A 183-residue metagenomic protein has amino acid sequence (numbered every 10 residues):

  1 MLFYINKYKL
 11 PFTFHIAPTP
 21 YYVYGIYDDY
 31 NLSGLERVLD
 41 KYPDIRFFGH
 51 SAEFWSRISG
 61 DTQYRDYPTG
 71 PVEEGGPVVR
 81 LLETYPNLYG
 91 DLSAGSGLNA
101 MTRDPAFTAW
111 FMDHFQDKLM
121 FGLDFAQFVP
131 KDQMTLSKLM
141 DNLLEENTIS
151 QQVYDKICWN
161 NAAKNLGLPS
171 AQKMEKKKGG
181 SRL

Functional and structural regions predicted by a protein language model:
M1-F121: Catalytic pocket-lining loop regions of alpha/beta-barrel enzymes, especially the amidohydrolase/enolase/GH5 lineages
F115-M120, A126-L183: Mid-to-C-terminal alpha-helical segments outside catalytic/metal-binding sites
